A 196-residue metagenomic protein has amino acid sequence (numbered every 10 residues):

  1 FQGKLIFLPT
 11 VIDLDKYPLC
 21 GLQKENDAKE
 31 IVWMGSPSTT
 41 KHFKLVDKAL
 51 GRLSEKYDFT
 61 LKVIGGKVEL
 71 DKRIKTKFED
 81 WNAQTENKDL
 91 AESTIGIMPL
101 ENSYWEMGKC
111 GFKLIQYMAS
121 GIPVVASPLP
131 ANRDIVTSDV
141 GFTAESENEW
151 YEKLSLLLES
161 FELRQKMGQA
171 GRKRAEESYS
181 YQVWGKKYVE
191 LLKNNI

Functional and structural regions predicted by a protein language model:
F1-L19: Donor nucleotide-sugar binding/catalytic pocket of nucleotide-sugar-dependent glycosyltransferases
F1-Q2, K67-K75, R133-V136: Short loop/helix-cap segments at secondary-structure boundaries that form the rim of catalytic
D13-Y17, K24-E92: Conserved catalytic-core segment of nucleotide-activated headgroup transferases in glycan assembly
K41, Q84-D89, T94-A119, A126-D134: Nucleotide-sugar-dependent
D58, G121-I122: Glycine-centered short loops/turns at secondary-structure junctions
S138-N148, L156-E162: Conserved acidic donor-binding segment of nucleotide-sugar-dependent glycosyltransferases
L156, L163-S178, W184-E190: A short, well-ordered alpha-helix in the C-terminal region of glycosyltransferases
